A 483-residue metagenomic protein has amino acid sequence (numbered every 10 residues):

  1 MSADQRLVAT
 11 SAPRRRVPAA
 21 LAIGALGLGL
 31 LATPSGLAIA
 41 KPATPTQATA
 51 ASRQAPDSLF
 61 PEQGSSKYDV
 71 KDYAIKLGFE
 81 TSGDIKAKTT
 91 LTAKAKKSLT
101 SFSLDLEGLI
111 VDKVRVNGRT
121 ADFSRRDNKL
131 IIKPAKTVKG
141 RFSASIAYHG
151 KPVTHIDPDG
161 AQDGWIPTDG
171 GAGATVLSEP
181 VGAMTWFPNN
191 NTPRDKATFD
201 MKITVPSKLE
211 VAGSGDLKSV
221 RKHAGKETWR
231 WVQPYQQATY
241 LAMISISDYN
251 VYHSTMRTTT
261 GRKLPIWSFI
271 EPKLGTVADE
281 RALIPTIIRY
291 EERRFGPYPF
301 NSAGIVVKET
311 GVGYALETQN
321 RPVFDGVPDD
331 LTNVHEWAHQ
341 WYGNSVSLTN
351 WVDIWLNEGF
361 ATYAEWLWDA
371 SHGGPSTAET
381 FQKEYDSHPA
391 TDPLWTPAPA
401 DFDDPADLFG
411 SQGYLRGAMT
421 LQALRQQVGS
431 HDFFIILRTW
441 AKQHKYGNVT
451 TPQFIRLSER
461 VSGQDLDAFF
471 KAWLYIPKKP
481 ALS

Functional and structural regions predicted by a protein language model:
S2-L7, R15-K86, D169-G171: N-terminal, polar/Ser/Thr-rich
A87, T192-V334, Y363: Hydrophobic helix-coil surface modules that form long, contiguous segments used for peptide/substrate interaction
K88-L109, F187-N191, F199-P206, P452: Surface-exposed beta-strand/loop patches in extracellular or lumenal glycoproteins
L106-P167: A surface-exposed beta-strand-loop module
I131-A135, P188, I270-D279, P322-V323 (+5 more regions): Second-shell loop/turn segments in exported
V138, Y148-F199: Glycine/proline-rich low-complexity spacer/linker segments in large multi-domain proteins
R194, N320-K383: Zinc-dependent metallopeptidase catalytic helix centered on the HExxH motif and its immediate flanking segment
G410-S483: Amphipathic alpha-helical substructures
